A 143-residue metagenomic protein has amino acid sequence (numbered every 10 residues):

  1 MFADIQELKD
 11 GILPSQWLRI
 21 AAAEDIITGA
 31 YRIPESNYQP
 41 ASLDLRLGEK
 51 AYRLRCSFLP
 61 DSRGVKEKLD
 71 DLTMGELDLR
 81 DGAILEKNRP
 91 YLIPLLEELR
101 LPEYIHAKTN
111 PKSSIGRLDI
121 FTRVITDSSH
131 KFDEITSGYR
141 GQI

Functional and structural regions predicted by a protein language model:
M1-I143: Non-catalytic terminal segments and appended small domains
